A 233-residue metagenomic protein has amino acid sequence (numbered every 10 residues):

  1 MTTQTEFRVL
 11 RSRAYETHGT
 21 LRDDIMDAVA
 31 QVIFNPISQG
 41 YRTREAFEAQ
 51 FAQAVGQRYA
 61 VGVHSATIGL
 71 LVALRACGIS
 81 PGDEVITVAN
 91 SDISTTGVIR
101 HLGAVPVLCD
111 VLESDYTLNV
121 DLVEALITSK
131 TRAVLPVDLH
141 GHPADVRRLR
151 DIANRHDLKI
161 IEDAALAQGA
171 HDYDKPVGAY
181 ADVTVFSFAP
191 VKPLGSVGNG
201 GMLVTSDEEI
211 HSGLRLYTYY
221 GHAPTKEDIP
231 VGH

Functional and structural regions predicted by a protein language model:
M1-A76, S80, H101-L102, N154: Conserved PLP-binding active-site segment in aminotransferase class I/II-type PLP enzymes
G40-R44, A66-L70, S91-D92, Y116 (+2 more regions): Conserved donor sugar-nucleotide recognition element shared by glycan-biosynthetic enzymes
A49, R147, K175, N199: Active-site phosphate/pyrophosphate- and oxyanion-stabilizing loops and adjacent acidic/basic residues in soluble
V55, S80, S129, G178-A179 (+1 more regions): Structured loop/turn residues at beta-strand edges in well-structured enzyme cores
R75-A164, H171: PLP-dependent aminotransferase-like
A167-Y173, Y180-H233: Active-site region of PLP-dependent enzymes
